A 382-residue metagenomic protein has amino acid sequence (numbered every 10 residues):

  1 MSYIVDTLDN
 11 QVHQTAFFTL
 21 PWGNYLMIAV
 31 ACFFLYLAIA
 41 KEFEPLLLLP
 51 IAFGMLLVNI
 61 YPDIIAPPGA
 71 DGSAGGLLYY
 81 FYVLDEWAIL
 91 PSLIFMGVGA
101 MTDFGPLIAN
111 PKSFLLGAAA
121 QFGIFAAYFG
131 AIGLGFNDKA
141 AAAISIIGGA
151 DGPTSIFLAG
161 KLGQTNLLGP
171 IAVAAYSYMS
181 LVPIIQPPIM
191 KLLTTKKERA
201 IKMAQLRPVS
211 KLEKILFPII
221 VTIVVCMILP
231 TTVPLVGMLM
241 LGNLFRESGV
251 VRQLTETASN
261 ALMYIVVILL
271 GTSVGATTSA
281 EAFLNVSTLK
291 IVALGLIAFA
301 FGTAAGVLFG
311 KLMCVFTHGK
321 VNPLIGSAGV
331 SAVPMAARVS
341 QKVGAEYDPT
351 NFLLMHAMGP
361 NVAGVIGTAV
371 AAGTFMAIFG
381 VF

Functional and structural regions predicted by a protein language model:
M1-S73: N-terminal alpha-helical transmembrane segments of multi-pass membrane transport and channel/translocase proteins
M1-T19, Y25, P188-F217, V250-E256 (+1 more regions): Intrinsically disordered, low-complexity non-transmembrane regions of multi-pass membrane transporters
I39-L48, P67-P68, Y80-F81, M101-L116 (+5 more regions): Interfacial helix-loop-helix linkers and transmembrane-helix boundary segments in multi-pass membrane proteins
W87, F95-M101, L116-A126, G130 (+3 more regions): Alpha-helical membrane segments and immediately flanking helix-loop junctions that form or couple to the substrate/ion
L107-Y128, S279-G306, A357-N361: Entry/N-cap segments of selected transmembrane alpha helices and their immediately preceding amphipathic helices
N166-I184, L294-G302, I325-A328: Alpha-helical transmembrane segments
A174-V250: Membrane-embedded hairpin module used as a gating/binding unit in multi-pass transport and secretion proteins
T222-G306: Transmembrane helical segments that form the transport core of multi-pass membrane transport proteins
